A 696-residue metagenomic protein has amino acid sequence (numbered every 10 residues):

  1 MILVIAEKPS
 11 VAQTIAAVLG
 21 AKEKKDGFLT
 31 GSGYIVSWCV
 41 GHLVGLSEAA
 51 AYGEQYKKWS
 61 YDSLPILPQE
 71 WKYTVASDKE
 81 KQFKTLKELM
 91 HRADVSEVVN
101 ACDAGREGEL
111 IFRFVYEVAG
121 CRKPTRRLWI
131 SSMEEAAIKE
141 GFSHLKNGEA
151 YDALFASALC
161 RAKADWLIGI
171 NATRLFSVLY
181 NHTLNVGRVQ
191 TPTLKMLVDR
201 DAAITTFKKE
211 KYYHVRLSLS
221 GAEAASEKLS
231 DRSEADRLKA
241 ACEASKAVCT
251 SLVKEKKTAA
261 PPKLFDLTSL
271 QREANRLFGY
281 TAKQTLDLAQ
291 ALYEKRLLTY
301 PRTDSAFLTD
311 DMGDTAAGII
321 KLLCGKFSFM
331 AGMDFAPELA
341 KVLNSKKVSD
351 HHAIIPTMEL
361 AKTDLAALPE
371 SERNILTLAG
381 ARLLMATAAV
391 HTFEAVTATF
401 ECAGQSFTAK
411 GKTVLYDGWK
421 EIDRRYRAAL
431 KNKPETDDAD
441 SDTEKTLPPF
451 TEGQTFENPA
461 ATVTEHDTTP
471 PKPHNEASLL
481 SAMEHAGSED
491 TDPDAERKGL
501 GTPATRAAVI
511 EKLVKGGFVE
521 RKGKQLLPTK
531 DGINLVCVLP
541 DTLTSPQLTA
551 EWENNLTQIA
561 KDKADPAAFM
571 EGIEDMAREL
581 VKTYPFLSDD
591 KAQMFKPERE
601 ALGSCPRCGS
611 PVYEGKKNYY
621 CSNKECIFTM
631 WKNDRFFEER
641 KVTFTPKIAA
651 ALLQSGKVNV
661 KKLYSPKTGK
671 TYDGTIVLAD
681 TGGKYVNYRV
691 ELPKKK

Functional and structural regions predicted by a protein language model:
M1, A101-A104, N181-T183, K254-K263 (+3 more regions): Conserved short loop/turn motifs at secondary-structure junctions
M1-A162, W166, R427, P470: Intrinsically disordered, low-complexity regulatory segments
I2-L3, K25, K79, M90 (+4 more regions): Basic, low-complexity terminal or inter-domain segments flanking catalytic cores
P9-A16, G33-V36, V40, A76-K87 (+18 more regions): Amphipathic alpha-helical transducer elements in NTP-driven molecular machines
W71-T74, C102, R122-R126, N147-L154 (+6 more regions): Short, polar/flexible loop-turn hinges at active-site or ligand-entry regions and domain interfaces
E135-L219, K254-T258: C-terminal or mid-to-C-terminal helical accessory/interaction module adjacent to the motor/catalytic core
R232-F265, Q271: Metal- or metallocofactor-binding catalytic centers and their adjacent structured scaffolds across diverse enzyme
